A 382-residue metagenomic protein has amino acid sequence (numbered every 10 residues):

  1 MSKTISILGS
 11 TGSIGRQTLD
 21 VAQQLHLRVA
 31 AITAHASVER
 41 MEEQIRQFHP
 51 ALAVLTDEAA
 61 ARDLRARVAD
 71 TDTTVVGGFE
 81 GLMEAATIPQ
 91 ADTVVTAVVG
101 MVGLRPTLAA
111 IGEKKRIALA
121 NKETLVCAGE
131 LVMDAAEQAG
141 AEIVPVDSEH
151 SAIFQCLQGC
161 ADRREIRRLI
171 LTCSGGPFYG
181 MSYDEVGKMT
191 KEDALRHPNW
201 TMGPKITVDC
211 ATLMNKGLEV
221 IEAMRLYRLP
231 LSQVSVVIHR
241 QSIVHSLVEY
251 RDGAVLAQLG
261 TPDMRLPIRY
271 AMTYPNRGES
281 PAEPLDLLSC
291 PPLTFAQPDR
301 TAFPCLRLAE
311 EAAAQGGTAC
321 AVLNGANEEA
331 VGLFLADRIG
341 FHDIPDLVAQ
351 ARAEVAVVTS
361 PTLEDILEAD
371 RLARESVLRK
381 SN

Functional and structural regions predicted by a protein language model:
M1-N382: Catalytic, metal-anchored helix/loop core of enzyme active sites in primary metabolism
